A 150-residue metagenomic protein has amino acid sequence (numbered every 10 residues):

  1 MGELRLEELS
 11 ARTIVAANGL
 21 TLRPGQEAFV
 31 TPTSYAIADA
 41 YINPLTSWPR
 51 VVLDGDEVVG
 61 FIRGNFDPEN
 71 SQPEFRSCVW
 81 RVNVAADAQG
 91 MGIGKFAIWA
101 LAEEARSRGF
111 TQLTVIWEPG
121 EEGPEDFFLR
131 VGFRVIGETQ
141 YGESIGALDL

Functional and structural regions predicted by a protein language model:
G2-L4, E8-W80, A85, E104 (+1 more regions): Acetyl-CoA-dependent GNAT
R81-N83, T114-I116, A147: Short aromatic/hydrophobic contact patches that present stacked aromatics for nucleic-acid/ligand binding
A85-D87, M91, G120: Active-site acidic-Proline motif in GNAT/NAT acetyltransferases
G90-E103, R130: Conserved acetyl-CoA-binding loop-helix of GNAT-fold acetyltransferases
A105-W117: Conserved GNAT acetyl-CoA-binding A-motif
T114-E125, Y141-E143: Conserved beta-strand-loop-alpha-helix junction that forms the acyl-donor binding cleft
F128-E138: Conserved acetyl-CoA-binding loop of GNAT-fold acetyltransferases
T139-L150: Active-site/acyl-donor-binding loops of N-acyltransferases
